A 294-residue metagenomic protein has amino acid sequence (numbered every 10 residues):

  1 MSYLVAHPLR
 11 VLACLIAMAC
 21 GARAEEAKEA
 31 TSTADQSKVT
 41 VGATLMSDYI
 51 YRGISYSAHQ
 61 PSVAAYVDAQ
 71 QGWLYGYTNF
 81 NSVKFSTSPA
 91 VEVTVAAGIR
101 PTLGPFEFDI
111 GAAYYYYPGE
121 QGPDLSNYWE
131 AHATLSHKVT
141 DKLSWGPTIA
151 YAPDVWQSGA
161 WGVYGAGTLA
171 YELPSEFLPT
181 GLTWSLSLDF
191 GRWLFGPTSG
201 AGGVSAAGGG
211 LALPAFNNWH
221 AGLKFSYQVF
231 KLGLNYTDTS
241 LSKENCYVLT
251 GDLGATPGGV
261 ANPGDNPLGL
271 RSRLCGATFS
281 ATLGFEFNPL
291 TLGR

Functional and structural regions predicted by a protein language model:
E25-K38, T87, T102-E107, P123 (+5 more regions): Short loop/turn motifs that connect adjacent beta-strands in outer-membrane beta-barrel proteins
A27-K84, N288: Short glycine/proline- and aromatic-enriched beta-strand/turn motifs that initiate or cap beta-hairpins
S37, H59-V63, P89-V93, F106 (+5 more regions): Residues that define the transmembrane beta-barrel architecture of outer-membrane proteins
V39-A43, A65, G72-T78, V95 (+8 more regions): Transmembrane beta-strands of outer-membrane beta-barrel proteins
L45-Y51, Q71-W73, F80-K84, P101 (+8 more regions): Transmembrane beta-strands of outer-membrane beta-barrel pores
Y128-L211, Y236, P289, G293-R294: Detector for outer-membrane/organellar transmembrane beta-barrel domains, recognizing the amphipathic beta-strand
Y171, Y227-F230, T256-P257, A261 (+1 more regions): Outer-membrane beta-barrel "beta-signal"
G196-A212, K243-R271: Solvent-exposed loop segments that connect transmembrane elements
